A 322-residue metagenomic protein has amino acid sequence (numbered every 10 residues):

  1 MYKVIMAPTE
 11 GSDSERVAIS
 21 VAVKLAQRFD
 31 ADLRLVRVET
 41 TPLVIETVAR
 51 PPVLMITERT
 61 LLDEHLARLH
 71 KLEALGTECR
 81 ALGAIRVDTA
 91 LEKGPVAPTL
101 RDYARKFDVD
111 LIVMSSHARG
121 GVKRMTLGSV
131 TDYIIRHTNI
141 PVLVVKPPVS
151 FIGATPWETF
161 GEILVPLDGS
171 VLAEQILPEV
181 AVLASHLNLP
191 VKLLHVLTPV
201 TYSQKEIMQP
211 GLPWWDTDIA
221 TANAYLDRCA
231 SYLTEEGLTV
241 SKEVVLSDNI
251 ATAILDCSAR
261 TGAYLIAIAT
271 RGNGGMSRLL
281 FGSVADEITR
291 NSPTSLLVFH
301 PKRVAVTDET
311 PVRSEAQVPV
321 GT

Functional and structural regions predicted by a protein language model:
M1-K3, K24-R28, A97-G153, D256-P319: Gly/Ser-rich helix-loop-strand patches that form or flank binding pockets for ribonucleotide-derived cofactors
M1-M55, D88, E158-G211, A230-E243 (+3 more regions): Small/aliphatic-rich secondary-structure junction motif
D13, L82, R105, I135 (+2 more regions): Extended intrinsically disordered, low-complexity coil regions enriched in Ser, Thr, Gly, Ala and often Pro
A18-V21, T99, E179, Y225 (+1 more regions): Well-ordered alpha-helical segments embedded in enzymatic catalytic cores
M55-H70, G211-A224: A short acidic, glycine-rich active-site loop that binds or catalyzes chemistry on phosphate/adenosine moieties
L69, E73-A81, N223, D227-T234: Class I S-adenosyl-L-methionine
A84-I85, I140, G237-L238: Short phosphate-binding/catalytic loops that engage adenosine nucleotides
L91-T99, V245-A253: Charged docking surfaces used in two-component/phosphorelay signaling
